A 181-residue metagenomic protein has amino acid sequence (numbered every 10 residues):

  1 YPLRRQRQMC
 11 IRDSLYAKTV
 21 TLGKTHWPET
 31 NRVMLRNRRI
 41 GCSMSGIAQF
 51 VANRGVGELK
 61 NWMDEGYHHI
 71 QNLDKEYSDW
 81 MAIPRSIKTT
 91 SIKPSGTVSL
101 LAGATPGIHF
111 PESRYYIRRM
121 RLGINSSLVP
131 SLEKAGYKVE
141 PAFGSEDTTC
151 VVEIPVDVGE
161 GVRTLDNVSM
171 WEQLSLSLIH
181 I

Functional and structural regions predicted by a protein language model:
Y1-R7, I11, I179-H180: Single conserved hydrophobic/aromatic residue that forms the stacking wall/gate of nucleotide- or nucleobase-binding
R4, Q8, T30-V33, N37-G41 (+6 more regions): Hydrophobic alpha-helical scaffolding
R5, R85-S86, G96, T148: A generic structural signal for well-ordered coil/turn residues at beta-strand boundaries that shape enzyme active-site
R12-H26, R36, P94, L101-I179: Catalytic alpha/beta core of large soluble enzyme barrels
D13, R39-G46, W62, G66-Y77 (+4 more regions): General structural feature for long, well-ordered alpha-helical segments within catalytic domains of soluble enzymes
T21-N31, G46-P94: Internal maturation/activation junctions in enzymes
I87, L100-L101: Short capping micro-motif at the N-terminus of alpha-helices
